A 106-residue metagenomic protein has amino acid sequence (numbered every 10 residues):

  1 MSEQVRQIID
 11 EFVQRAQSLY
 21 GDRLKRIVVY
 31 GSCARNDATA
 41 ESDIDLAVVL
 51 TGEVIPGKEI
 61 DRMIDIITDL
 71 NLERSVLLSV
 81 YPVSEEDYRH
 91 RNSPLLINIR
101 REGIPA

Functional and structural regions predicted by a protein language model:
M1-K25, A34-A40, T51-A106: Catalytic core of pol beta-like nucleotidyltransferases
D45-V49: Short beta-strand->loop micro-motif that forms the acidic, two-metal-ion catalytic signature in nucleotide-processing
